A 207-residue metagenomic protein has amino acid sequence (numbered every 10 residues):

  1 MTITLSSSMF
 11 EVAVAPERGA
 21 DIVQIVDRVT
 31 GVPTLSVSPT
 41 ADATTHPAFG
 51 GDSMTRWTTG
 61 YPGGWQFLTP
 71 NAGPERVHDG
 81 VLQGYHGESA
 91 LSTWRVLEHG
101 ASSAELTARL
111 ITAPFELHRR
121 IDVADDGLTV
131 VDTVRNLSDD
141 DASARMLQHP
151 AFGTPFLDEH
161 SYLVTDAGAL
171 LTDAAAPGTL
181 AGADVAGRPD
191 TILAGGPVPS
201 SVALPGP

Functional and structural regions predicted by a protein language model:
M1-T129, D140-S143, H149-P207: Surface-exposed acidic/polar loop and edge beta-strand patches at domain peripheries
I121, V134-R135: Hydrophobic beta-strand positions in extracellular immunoglobulin-like domains
